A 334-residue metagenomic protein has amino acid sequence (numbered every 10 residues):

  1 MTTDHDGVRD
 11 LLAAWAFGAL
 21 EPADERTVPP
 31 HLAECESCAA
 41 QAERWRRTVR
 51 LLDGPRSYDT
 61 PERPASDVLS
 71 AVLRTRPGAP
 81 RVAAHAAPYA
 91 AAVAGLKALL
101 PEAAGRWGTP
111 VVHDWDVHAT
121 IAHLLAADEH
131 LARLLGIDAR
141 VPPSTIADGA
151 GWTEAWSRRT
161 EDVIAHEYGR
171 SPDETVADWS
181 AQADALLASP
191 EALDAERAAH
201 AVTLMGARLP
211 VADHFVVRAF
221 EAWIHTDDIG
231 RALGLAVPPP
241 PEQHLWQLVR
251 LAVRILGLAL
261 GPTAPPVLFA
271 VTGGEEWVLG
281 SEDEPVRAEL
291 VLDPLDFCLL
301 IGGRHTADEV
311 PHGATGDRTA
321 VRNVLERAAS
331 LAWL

Functional and structural regions predicted by a protein language model:
M1-A13: Short, charge-enriched, intrinsically disordered boundary segments that mark the beginning of a structured element
M1-D4, D53-P88, G95-A98: Positively biased amphipathic helices and basic secretion/translocation or surface-docking motifs that either flank
H5, D283-L334: C-terminal interaction segments
D10, D24, G105-A150, A201-L256: Short, contiguous alpha-helical
A19-R44: N-terminal amphipathic alpha-helical interaction or autoinhibitory segments
R46-L51: Short cysteine/histidine-rich zinc-coordinating motifs and their immediately flanking basic loops
G78-I146, A270-G274, V291, G302-H305: Conserved small-residue-rich
A126-A127, R159-E221: Contiguous mid-protein beta-loop-alpha structural module that forms a pocket-lining wall or clamp of enzyme active
